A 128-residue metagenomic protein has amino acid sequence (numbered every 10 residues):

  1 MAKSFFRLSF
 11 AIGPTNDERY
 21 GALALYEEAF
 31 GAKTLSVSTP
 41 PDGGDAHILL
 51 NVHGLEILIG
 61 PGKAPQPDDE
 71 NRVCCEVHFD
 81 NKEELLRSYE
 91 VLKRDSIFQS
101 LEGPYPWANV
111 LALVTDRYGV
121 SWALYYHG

Functional and structural regions predicted by a protein language model:
M1-A24, K33-S38, C74-C75, L101 (+1 more regions): N-terminal beta-strand motif that seeds the catalytic metal site of vicinal oxygen chelate
A2-F6, G44, D69-N71, P106: Residue-level preference for beta-strand/loop junctions
S9, H47, C74, V110-L111: Conserved beta-strand and immediately adjacent loop positions that scaffold enzyme active sites
P14-Y20, D42, C75-Y118: Vicinal oxygen chelate
L35-E70, S121-Y126: Conserved short beta-strand elements that form part of the metal-binding/catalytic scaffold of enzyme active sites
